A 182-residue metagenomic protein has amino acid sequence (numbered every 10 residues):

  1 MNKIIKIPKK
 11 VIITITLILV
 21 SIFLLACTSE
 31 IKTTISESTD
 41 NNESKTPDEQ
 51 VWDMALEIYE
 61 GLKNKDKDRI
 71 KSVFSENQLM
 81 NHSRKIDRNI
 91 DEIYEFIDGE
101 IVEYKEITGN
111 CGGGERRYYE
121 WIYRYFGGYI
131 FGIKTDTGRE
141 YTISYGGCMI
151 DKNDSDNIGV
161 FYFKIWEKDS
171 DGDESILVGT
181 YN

Functional and structural regions predicted by a protein language model:
M1-N2, T28: N-terminal hydrophobic targeting signals that begin at the initiator methionine
K3-I15: Bacterial N-terminal signal peptides that target proteins for export
V20-S21, Y104: Residue-level signal for mature regions of secreted extracellular proteins and peptides
F23-A26: C-terminal motif of bacterial Sec signal peptides marking the signal peptidase cleavage site
T28-E60: Short, low-complexity N-terminal intrinsically disordered segments enriched in polar/charged residues
E57-R69: Short helix-adjacent coil turns
K71-I130: Short solvent-exposed beta->alpha transition segments
T108-N182: Exposed beta-sheet edge and beta->alpha loop/turn motif
